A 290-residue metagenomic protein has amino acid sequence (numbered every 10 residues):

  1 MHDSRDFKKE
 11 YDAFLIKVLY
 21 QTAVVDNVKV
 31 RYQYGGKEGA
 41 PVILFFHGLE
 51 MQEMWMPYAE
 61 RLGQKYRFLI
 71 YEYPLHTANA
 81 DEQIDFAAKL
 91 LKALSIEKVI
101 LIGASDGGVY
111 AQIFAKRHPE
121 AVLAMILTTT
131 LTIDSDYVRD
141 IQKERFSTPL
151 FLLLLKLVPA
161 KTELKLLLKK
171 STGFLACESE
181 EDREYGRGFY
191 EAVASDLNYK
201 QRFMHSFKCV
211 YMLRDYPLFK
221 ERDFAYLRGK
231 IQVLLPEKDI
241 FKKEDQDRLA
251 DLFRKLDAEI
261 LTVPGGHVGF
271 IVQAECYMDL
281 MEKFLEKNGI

Functional and structural regions predicted by a protein language model:
M1-V42, K65-Y66, E97, E286-I290: Alpha/beta-hydrolase fold catalytic core
V28-T77: Conserved HGGG/HGGXW glycine-rich cap/lid loop of the alpha/beta-hydrolase fold
L69-A104: Active-site loop/oxyanion-hole signature of alpha/beta-hydrolase fold enzymes
G103, G107, A111: Gly/Ala-rich beta-loop-alpha elbow adjacent to hydrolase catalytic centers
M125-L157: Flexible "cap/lid" loop of the alpha/beta hydrolase fold
Y199-R248: Conserved serine/cysteine hydrolase catalytic core
F253-V268: Catalytic histidine neighborhood in serine/cysteine hydrolases with alpha/beta-hydrolase-type architecture
G265-M278: Catalytic histidine-centered segment of alpha/beta-hydrolase-like enzymes
